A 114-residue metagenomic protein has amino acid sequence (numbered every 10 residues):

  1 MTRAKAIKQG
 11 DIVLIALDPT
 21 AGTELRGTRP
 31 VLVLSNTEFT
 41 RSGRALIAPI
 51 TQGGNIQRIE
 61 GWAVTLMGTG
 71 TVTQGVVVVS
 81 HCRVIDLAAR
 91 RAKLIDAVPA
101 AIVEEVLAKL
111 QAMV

Functional and structural regions predicted by a protein language model:
M1-V114: Conserved functional hotspots at enzyme active or ligand-binding sites that engage polyanionic ligands
